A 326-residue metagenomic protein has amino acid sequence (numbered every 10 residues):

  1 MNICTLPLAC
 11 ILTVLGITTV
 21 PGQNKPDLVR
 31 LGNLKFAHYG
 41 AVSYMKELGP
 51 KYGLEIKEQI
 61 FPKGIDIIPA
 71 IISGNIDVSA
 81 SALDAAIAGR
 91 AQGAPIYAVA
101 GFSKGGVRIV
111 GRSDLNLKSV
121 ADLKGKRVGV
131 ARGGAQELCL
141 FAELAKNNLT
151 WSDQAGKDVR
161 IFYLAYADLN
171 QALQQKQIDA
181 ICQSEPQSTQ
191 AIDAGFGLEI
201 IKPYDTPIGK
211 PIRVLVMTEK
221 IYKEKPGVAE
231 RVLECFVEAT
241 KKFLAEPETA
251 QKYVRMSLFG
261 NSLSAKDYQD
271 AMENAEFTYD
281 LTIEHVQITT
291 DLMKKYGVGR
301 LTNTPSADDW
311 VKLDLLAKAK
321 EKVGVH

Functional and structural regions predicted by a protein language model:
M1-L28, K322-H326: Short, low-complexity disordered leader/linker segments with a strong preference for bacterial N-terminal type II
N24-Y163, Q175, D179-E185, F196-K202 (+1 more regions): Short, glycine-/small- and polar/acidic-enriched structural segments that line small-molecule recognition paths
S43, I87, F141, T189 (+2 more regions): Predominant activation on well-ordered alpha-helical scaffold segments within soluble catalytic domains
K51-L54, D205-P207, N274-T282: Short, solvent-exposed loop/beta-turn-alpha elements that line the ligand-binding surface or hinge of extracytoplasmic
P69-A70, A91-A94, V110-G111, D193-F196 (+4 more regions): Short secondary-structure transition/capping segments
L83-D84, A155-D158, F162, A167-S257: Pocket-lining segment of extracytoplasmic ligand-binding domains
K223-T302: Secondary-structure end/capping motifs
K294-H326: Conserved C-terminal helix/tail region of periplasmic/extracytoplasmic solute-binding proteins
